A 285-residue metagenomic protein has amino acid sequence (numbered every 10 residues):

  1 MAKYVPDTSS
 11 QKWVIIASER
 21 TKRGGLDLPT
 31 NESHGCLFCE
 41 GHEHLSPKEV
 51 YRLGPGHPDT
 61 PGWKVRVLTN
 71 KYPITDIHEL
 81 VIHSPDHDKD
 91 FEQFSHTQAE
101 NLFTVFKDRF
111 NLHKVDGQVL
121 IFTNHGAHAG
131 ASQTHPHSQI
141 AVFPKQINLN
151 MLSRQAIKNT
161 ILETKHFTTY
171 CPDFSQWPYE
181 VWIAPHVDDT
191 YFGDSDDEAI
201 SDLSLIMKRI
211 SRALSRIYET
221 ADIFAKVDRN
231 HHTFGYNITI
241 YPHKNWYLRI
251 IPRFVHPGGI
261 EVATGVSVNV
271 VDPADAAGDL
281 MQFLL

Functional and structural regions predicted by a protein language model:
M1-H135, A141-F192, E198, S211-L214 (+1 more regions): Active-site microenvironments that recognize anionic phosphate/pyrophosphate groups
